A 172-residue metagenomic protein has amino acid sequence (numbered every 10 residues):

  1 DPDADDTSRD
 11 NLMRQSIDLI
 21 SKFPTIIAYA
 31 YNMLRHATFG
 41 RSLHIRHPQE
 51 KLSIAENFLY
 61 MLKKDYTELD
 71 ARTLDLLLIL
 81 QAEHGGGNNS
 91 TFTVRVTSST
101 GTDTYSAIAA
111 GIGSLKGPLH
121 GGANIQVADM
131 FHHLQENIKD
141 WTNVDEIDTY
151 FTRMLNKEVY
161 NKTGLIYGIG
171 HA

Functional and structural regions predicted by a protein language model:
D1-A172: Hydrophobic alpha-helical bundle cores within soluble ligand-binding/oligomerization subdomains
